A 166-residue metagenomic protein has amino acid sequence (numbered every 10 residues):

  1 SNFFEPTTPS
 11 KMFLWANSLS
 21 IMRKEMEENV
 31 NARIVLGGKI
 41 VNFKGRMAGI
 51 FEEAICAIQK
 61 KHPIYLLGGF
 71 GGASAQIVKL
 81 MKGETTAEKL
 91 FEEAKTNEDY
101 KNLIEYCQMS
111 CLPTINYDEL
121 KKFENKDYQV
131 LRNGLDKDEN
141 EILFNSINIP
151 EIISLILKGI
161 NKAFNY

Functional and structural regions predicted by a protein language model:
S1-F164: Acidic/glycine-enriched connector segments
